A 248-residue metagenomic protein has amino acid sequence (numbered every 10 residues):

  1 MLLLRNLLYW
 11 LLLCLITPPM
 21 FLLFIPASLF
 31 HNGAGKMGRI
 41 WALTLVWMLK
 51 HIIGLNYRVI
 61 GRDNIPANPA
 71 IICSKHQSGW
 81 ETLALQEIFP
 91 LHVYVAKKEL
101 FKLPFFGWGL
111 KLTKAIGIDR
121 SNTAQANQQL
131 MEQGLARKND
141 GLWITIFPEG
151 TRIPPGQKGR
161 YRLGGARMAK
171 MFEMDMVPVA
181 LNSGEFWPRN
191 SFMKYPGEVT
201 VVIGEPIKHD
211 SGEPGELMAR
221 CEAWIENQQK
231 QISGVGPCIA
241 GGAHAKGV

Functional and structural regions predicted by a protein language model:
L4-F30: A hydrophobic membrane-anchoring feature enriched in long, contiguous, low-charge segments that mark signal-anchor
L7, L11, W41-I52, G109: Hydrophobic alpha-helical segments of integral membrane proteins, encompassing both true transmembrane helices
M20-G38, K50-I53, P69-T123: Catalytic core of membrane glycerolipid acyltransferases/transacylases, capturing the structured, soluble-facing
W47-P69: A short, well-structured juxtamembrane/interface segment
I60, V95-K97, I118-R120, P148 (+1 more regions): Thr-Gly-centered strand-to-loop micro-motif
N127-V248: Non-catalytic C-terminal accessory region of glycerolipid acyltransferases and related lyso-lipid remodeling enzymes
